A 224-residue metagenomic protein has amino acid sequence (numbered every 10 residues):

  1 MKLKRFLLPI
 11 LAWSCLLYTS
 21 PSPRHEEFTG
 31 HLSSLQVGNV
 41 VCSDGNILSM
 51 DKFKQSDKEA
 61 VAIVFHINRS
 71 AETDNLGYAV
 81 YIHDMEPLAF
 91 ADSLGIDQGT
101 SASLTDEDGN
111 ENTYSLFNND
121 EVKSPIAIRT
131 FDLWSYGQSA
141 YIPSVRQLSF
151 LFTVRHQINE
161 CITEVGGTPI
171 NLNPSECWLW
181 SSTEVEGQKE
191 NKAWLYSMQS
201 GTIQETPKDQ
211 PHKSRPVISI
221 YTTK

Functional and structural regions predicted by a protein language model:
M1-R5: Positively charged n-region of N-terminal signal peptides that target proteins for export
F6-S14: Sec-dependent N-terminal signal peptides
Y18-R24: Conserved small/polar residues in nucleotide/adenosyl-binding loops
F28-Q138, C177, P207-K224: Extracellular adhesion/carbohydrate-recognition regions
K123-S139, V145-Q199: An exposed tryptophan-centered "aromatic clamp" motif
S200-P207: Carbohydrate-recognition loop of C-type lectin domains
